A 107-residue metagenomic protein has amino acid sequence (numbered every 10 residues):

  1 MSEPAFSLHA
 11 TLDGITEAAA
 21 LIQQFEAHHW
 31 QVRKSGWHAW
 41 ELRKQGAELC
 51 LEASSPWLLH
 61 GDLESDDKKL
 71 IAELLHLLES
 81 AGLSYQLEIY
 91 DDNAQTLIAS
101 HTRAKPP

Functional and structural regions predicted by a protein language model:
M1-E26, P107: Short, extreme N-terminal segment that most often corresponds to the first beta-strand
M1-S7, L49-H60, T96, S100-P107: Intrinsic low-complexity, intrinsically disordered or marginally ordered coil/linker segments
L8-L12, L42, I89: Short beta-strand element of the conserved SAM-dependent methyltransferase core
D13-E17, A47, E64-D66, Y90-D92: Generic structural motif
A19-H29, L70-E79: Short amphipathic alpha-helices in soluble, non-transmembrane regions that often serve as interface/regulatory elements
W30-K69: Short, intrinsically disordered low-complexity segments
A72-P107: Acidic, proline/glycine-rich low-complexity IDRs
